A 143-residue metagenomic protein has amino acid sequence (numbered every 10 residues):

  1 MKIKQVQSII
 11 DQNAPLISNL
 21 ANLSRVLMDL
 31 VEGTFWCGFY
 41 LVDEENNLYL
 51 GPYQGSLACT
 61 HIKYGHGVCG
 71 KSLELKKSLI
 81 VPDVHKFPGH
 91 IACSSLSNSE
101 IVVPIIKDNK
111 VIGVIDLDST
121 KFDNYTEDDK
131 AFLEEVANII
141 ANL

Functional and structural regions predicted by a protein language model:
M1-Y53, L143: Intrinsically disordered, low-complexity terminal regulatory regions
Q7-I9, S119-L143: Juxtadomain coupling helices with adjacent low-complexity linkers
V31, A92-S97: Short loop/turn motifs at secondary-structure junctions and domain boundaries
W36, V102, V114: Short hydrophobic/aromatic beta-strand element in the GNAT-like acyltransferase core that lines or flanks the acyl-donor
V42-A92: Regulatory sensory and allosteric helical modules in signal-transduction proteins and certain transcription factors
S99-I106: A short, aliphatic-rich beta-strand micro-motif
I106-S119: Sensory-domain boundary capping and coupling elements
